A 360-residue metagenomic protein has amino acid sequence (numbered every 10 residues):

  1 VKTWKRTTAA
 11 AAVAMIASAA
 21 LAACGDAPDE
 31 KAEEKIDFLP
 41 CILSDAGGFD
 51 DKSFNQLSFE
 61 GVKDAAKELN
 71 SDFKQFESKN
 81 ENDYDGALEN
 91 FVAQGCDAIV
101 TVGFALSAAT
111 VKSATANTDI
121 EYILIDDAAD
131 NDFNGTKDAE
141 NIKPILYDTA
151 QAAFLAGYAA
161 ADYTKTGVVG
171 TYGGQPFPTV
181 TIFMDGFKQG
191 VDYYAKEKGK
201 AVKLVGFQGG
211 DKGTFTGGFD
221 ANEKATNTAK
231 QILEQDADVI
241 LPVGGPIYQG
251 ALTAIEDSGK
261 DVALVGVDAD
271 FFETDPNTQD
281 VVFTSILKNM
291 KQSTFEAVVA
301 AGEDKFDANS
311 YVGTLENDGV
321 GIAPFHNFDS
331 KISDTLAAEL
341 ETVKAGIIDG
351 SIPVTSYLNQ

Functional and structural regions predicted by a protein language model:
V1-A11: Bacterial N-terminal signal peptides that target proteins for export
A12-V13, K31: A generic alpha-helix propensity feature with a strong bias for hydrophobic helices
A14-S18: Alpha-helical transmembrane segments
A19-A23: C-terminal motif of bacterial Sec signal peptides marking the signal peptidase cleavage site
D26-Q360: A residue-level marker of the well-folded mature domains of exported/periplasmic proteins
